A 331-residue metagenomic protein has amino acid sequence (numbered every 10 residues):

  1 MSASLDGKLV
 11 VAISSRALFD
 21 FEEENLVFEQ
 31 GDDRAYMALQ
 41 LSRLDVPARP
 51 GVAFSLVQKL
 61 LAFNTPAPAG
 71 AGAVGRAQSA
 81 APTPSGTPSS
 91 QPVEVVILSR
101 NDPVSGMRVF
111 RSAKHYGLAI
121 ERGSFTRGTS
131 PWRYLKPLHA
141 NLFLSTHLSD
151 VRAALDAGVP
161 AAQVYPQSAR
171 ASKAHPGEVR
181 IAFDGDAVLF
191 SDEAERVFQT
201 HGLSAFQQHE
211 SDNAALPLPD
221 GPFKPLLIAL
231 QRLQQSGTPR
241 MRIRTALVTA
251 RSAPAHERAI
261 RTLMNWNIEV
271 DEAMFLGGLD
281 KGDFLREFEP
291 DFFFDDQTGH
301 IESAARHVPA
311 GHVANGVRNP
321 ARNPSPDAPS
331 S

Functional and structural regions predicted by a protein language model:
M1-S2, Y134: Beta-strand elements of modular eukaryotic interaction domains
S2-T129, H175, D184-F275: Alpha-helical substrate-recognition element adjacent to the catalytic core
D20, L26-F28, L41, D45 (+9 more regions): A cross-kingdom feature marking solvent-exposed beta-strand/loop segments within repeated, beta-rich binding/scaffold
L203-Q207, H307-G316: A short alpha/beta connector and helix-capping loop motif
A328-S330: Short coil-to-beta transitions that initiate beta-strands within beta-rich domains
